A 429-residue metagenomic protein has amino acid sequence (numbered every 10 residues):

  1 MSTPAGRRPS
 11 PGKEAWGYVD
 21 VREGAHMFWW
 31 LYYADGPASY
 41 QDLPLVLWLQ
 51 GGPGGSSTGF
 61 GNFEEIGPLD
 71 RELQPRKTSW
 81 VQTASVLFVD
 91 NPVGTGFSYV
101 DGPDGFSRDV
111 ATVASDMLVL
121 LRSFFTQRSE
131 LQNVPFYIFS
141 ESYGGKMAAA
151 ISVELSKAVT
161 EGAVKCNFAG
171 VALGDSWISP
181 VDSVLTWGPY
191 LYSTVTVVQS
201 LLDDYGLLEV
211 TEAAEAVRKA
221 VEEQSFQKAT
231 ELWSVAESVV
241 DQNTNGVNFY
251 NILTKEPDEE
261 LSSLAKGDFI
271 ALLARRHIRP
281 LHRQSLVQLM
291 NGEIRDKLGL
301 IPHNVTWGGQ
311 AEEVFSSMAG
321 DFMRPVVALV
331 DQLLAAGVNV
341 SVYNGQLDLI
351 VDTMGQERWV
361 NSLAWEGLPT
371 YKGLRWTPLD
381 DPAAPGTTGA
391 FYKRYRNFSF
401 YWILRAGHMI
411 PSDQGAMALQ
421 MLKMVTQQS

Functional and structural regions predicted by a protein language model:
M1-S429: Terminal and linker regions of secretory-pathway proteins
